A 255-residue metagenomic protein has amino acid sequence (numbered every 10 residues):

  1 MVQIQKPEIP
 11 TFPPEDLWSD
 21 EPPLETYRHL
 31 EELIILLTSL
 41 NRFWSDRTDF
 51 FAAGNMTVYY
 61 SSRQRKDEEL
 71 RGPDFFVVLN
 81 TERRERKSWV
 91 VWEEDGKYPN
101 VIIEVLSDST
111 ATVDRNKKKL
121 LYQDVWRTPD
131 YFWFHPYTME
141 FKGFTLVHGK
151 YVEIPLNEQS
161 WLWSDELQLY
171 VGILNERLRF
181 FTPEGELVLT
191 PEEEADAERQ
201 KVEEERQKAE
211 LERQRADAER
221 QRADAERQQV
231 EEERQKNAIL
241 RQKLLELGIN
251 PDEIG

Functional and structural regions predicted by a protein language model:
V2-E25, S39-R42, Y60-P73, V78-V101 (+2 more regions): C-terminal interaction segment
L30-F43, F51: A structured, charge-rich N-terminal accessory region that forms the first stable segment of a protein and links
E32, T48-F50, P73-D74, P99: A generic secondary-structure signal marking the coil-to-beta-strand transition
D46-S61: A short acidic/basic microdomain associated with nuclease active sites
F51-A53, F132-H135: A structural signal for short, well-ordered beta-strand segments and their strand-loop junctions that often border
P129: Short acidic/polar active-site loop segments enriched in Thr and Asp
